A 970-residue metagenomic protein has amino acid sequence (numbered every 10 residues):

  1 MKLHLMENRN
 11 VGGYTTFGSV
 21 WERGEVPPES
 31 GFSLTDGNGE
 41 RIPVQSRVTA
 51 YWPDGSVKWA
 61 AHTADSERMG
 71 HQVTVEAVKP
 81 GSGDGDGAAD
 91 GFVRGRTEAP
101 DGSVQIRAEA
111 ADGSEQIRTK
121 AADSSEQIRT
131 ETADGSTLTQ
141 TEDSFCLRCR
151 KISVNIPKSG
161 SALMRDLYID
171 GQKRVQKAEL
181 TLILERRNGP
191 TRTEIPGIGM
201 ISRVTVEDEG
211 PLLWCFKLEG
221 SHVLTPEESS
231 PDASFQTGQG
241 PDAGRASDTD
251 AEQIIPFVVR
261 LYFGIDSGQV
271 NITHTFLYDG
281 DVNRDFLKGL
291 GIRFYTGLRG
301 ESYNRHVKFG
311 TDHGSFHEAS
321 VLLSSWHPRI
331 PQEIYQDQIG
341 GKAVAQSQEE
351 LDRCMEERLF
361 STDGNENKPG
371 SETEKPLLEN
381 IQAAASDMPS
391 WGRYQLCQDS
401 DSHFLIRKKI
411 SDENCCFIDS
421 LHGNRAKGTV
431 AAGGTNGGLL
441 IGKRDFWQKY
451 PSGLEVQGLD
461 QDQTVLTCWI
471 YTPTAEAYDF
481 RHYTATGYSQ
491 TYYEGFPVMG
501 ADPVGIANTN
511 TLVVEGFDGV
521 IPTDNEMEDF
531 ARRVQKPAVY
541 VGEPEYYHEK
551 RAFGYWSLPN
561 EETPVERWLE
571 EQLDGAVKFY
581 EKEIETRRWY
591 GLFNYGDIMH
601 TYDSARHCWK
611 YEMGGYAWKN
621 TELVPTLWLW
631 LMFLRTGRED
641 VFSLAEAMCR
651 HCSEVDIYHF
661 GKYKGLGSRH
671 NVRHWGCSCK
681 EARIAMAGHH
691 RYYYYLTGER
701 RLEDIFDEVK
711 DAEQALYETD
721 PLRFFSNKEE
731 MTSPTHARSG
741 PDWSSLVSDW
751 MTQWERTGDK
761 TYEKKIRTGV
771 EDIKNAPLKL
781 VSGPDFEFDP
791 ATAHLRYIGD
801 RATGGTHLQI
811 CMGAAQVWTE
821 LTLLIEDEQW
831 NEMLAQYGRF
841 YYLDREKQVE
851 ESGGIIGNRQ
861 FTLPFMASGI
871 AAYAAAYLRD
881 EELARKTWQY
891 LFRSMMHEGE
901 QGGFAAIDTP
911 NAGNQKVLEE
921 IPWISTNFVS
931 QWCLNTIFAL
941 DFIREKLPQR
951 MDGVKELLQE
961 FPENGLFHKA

Functional and structural regions predicted by a protein language model:
M1, H548, F579-G614, V655-G676 (+4 more regions): Glycine- and aromatic-rich loop/turn segments at beta-sheet edges
M6-S30, F286-T296: Surface-exposed beta-strand/loop patches in extracellular or lumenal glycoproteins
E29, L34-K58, F480-T491: Solvent-exposed beta-strand/loop surfaces of large extracellular or lumenal domains
H62, R150-G240, G244, D248-I521 (+5 more regions): Beta-strand/loop-rich accessory regions of lumenal/periplasmic or secreted enzymes, predominantly carbohydrate-active
A88-A133: Long, intrinsically disordered low-complexity tandem-repeat segments
A133-I156, S161-A162, R260, D312-H317 (+6 more regions): An acidic-aromatic substrate-binding cleft motif
T523-R532, P537, P544, T752-K779 (+2 more regions): Terminal, non-catalytic domain-edge segments
Y616-F633, R673-A712, H736-W754, L808-A814: Aromatic-rich carbohydrate-recognition surfaces in CAZymes
